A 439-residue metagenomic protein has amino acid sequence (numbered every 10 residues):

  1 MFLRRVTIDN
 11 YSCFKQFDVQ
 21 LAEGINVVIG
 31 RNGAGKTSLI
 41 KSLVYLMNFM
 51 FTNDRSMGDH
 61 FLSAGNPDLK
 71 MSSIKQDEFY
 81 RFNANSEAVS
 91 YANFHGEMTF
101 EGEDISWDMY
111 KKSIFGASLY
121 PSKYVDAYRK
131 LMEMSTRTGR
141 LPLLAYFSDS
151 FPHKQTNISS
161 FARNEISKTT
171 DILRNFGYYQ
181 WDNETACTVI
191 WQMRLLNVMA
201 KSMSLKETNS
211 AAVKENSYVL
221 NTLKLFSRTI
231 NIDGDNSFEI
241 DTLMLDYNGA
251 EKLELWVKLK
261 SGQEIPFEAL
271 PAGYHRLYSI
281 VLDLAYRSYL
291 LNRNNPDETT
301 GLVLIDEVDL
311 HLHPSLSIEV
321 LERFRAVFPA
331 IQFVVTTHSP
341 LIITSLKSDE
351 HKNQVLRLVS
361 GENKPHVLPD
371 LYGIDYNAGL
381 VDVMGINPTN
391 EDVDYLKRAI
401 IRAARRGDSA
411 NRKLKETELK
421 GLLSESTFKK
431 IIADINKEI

Functional and structural regions predicted by a protein language model:
M1-H60, K252-E391: Switch/communication elements of ASCE P-loop NTPase nucleotide-binding domains
M1-W191, A399, F428-I439: P-loop NTPase switch/coupling surface
L46, N197-V198, D283, R287 (+1 more regions): Solvent-exposed, amphipathic alpha-helical segments
M47, G96-M98, L131-S135, V219-G234 (+4 more regions): Hydrophobic, Leu/Ile/Phe/Ala-enriched alpha-helical segments that form helix-helix packing faces
N83-S90, L245-E251, V359-S360: Short, ordered beta-strand-loop transition motifs
T136-G139, L368-I439: Acidic, Mg2+-coordinating catalytic modules of nucleic-acid enzymes
G177-H275, S279-E298: Extended helical coiled-coil dimerization/tether regions that scaffold and oligomerize large DNA-maintenance assemblies
